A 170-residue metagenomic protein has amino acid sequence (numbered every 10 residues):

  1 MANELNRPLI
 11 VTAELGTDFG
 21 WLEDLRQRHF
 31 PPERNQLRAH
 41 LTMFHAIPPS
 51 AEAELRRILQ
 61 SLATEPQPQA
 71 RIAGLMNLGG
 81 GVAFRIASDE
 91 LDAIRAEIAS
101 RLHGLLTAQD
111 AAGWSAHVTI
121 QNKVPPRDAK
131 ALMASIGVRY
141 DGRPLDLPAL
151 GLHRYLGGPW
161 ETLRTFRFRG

Functional and structural regions predicted by a protein language model:
M1-Q69, S88-A149, P159-G170: Basic, often amphipathic N-terminal segments
V82-A87: Short histidine-centered catalytic/ligand-binding loop motif
L152-L156: Short, exposed beta-strand-loop hairpins at the edges of beta-sheets in extracellular/periplasmic proteins
